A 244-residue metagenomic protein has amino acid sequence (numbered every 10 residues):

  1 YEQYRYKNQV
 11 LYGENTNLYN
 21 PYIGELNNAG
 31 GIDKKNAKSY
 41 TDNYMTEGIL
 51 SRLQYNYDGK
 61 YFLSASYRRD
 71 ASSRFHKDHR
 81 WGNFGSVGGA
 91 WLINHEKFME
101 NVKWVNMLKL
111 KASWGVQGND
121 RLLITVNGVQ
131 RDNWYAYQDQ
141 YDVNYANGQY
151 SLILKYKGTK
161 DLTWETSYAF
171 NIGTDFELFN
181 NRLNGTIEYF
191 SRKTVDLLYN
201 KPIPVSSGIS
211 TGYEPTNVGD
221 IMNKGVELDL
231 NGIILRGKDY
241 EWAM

Functional and structural regions predicted by a protein language model:
Y1-M244: Extracellular/periplasmic, surface-exposed regions of secreted and cell-surface proteins
